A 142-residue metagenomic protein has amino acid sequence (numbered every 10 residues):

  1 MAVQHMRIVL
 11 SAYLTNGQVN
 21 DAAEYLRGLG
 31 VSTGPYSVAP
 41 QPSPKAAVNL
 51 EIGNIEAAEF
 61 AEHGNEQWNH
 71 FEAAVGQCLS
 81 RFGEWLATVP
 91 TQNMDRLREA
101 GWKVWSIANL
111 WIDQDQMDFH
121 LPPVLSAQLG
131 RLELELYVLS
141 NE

Functional and structural regions predicted by a protein language model:
M1-S140: Acidic (Asp/Glu-rich) sequence patches and key acidic residues that form negatively charged surfaces used
